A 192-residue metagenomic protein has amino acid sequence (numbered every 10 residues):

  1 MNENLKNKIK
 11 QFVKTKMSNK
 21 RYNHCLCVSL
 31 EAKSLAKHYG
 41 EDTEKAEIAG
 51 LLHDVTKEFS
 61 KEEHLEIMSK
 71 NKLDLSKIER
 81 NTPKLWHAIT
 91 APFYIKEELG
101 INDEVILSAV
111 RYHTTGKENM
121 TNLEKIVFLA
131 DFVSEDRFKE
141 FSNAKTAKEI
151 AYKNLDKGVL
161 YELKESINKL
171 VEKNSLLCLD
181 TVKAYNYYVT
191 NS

Functional and structural regions predicted by a protein language model:
M1-F12, Y188-S192: Short, Lys/Arg-enriched, disordered terminal segments
K8-T15, H38-L160: Divalent metal-dependent catalytic cores for phosphoryl transfer on phosphate-bearing substrates
E31-A32, A91: Short, well-ordered amphipathic alpha-helical segments that serve as non-catalytic structural scaffolds within diverse
E165-S192: Charged phosphate-binding loop/patch that engages nucleotide di/tri-phosphates or the phosphate backbone of nucleic
